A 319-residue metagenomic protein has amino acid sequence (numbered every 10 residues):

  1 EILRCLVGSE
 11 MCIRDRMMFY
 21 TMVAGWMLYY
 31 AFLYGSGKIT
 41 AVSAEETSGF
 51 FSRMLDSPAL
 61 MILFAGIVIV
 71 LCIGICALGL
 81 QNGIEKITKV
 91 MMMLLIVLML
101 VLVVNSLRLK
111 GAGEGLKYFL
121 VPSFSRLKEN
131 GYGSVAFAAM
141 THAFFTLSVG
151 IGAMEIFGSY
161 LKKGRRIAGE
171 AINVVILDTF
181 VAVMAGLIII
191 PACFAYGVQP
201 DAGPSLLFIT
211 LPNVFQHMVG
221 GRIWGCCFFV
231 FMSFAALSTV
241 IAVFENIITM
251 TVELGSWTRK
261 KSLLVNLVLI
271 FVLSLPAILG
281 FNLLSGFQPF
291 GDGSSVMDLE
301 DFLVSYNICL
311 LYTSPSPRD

Functional and structural regions predicted by a protein language model:
E1-G8, I13, Y312, P317-D319: Single conserved hydrophobic/aromatic residue that forms the stacking wall/gate of nucleotide- or nucleobase-binding
S9-E10, R14-M17, I67-V90, I156-G164 (+2 more regions): Membrane-water interface regions at transmembrane-helix termini and the short interhelical loops of multi-pass membrane
R14-M17, Y30, F64-A77, L95-N105 (+3 more regions): Hydrophobic core segments of alpha-helical transmembrane domains in multi-pass membrane transport and ion-translocation
V23-A77, Q81, G113-V135, L283-L299: Inter-helical loop and helix-membrane interface segments of multi-pass membrane transporters/permeases
A24-D56, G158-G164, G169-V181, I209-V219 (+1 more regions): Helix-loop-helix connectors at the membrane interface of multi-pass transporters/channels
I62-L63, L177-M184, R222-G225, F234-L237 (+1 more regions): Loop-to-transmembrane helix boundary motifs in multi-pass membrane proteins
M92-L237: Membrane-embedded translocation segments of transport machinery
L237-A242, L263-F281, D298-S314, R318: Hydrophobic alpha-helical segments of multi-pass membrane transport proteins
